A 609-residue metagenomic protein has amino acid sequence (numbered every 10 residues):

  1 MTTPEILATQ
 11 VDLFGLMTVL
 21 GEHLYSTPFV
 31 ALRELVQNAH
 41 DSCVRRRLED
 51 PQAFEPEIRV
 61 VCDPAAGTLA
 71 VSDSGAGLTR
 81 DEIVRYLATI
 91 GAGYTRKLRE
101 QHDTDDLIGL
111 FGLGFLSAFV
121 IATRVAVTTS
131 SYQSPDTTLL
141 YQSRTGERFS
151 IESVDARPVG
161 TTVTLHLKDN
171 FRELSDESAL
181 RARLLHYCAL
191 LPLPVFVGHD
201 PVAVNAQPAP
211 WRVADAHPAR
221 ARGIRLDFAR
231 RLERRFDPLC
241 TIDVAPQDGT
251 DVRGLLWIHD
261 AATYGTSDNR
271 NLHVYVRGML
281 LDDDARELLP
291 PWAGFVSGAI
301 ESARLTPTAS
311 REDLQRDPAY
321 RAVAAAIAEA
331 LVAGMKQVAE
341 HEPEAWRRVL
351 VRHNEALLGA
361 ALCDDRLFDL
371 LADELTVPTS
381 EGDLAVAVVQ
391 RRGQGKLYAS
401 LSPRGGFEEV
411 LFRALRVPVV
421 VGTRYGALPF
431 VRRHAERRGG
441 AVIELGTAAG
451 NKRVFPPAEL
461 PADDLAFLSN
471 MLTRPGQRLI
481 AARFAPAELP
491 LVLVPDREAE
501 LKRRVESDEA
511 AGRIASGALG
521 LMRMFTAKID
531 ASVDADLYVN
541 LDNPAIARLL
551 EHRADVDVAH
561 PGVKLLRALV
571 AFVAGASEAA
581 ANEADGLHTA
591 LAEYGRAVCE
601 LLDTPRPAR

Functional and structural regions predicted by a protein language model:
M1-S175, A179-A182, A608: GHKL (Bergerat-fold) ATPase N-terminal catalytic module, capturing the glycine-rich phosphate-binding loop and acidic
L107, T128-R148, K168-E173, S178-R609: GHKL/Bergerat-fold ATPase module in large chromosome/replication-associated machines
